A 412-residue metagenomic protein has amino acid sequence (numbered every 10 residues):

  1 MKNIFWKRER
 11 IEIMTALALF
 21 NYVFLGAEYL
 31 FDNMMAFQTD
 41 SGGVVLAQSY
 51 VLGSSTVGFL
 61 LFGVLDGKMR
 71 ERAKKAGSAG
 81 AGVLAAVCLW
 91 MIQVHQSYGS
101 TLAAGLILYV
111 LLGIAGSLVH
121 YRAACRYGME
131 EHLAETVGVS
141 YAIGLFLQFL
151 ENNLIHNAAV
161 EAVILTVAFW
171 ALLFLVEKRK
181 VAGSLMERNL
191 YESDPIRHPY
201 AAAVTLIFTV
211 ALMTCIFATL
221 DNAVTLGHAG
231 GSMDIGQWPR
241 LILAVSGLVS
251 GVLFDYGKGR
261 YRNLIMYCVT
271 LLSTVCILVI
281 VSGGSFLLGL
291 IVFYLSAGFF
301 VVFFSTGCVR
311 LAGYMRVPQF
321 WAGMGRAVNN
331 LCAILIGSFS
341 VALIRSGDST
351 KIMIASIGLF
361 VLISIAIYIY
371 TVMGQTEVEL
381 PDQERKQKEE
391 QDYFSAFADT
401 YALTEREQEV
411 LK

Functional and structural regions predicted by a protein language model:
M1, M129-L133, L145-V210: Intracellular loop-helix junctions on the cytosolic face of multi-pass helical membrane proteins
K2-Q48, D194-L220, I291-L295: Pair of pore-lining "gating" transmembrane helices in MFS-fold secondary transporters
V51-G63, G144, D234-G259, N329-S338: Transmembrane alpha-helices of Major Facilitator/SLC transporters
Y98-L118, S285-F303: Hydrophobic core of transmembrane alpha-helices in multi-pass small-molecule transporters, especially MFS/SLC-type
L112-Y127, G298-R316: Intracellular juxtamembrane helix-capping segments at the cytosolic ends of symmetry-related transmembrane helices
Y261-V302: C-terminal transmembrane helical hairpin of 12-TM major facilitator-type secondary transporters
M315-S346: A late C-terminal transmembrane helix in Major Facilitator Superfamily
R385-K412: Helix-turn-helix DNA-binding segment
